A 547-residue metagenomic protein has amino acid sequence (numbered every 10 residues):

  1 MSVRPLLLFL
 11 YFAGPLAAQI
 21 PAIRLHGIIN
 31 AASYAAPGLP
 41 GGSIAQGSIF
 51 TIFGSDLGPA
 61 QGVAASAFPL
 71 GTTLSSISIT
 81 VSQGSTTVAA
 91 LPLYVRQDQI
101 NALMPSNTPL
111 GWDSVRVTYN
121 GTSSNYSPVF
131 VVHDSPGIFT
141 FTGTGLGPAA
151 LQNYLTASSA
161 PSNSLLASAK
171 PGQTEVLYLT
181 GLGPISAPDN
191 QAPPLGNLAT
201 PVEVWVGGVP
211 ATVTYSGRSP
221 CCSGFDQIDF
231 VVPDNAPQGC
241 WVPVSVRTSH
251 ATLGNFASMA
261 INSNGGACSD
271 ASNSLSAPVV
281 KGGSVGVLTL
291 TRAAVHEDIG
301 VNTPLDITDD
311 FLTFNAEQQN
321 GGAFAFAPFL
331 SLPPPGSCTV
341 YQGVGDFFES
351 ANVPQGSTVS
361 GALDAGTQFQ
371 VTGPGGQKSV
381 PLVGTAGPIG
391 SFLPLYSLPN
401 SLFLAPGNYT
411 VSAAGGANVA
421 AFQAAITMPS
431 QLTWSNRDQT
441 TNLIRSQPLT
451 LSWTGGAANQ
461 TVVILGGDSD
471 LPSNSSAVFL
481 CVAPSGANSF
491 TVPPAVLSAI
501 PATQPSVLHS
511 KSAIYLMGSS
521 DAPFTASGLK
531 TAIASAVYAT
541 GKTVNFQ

Functional and structural regions predicted by a protein language model:
P5-P15: Bacterial N-terminal signal peptides
Q19-G361, S446-S452, A457-L465, D470-P472 (+5 more regions): A sequence-level detector for low-complexity, Ser/Thr- and acidic-rich stretches
L93-N101, P220-F230, G375-N400, G486-V496: Aromatic sugar-binding surface patches on proteins that engage polysaccharides or sugar-phosphate polymers
S106-L110, D234-Q238, N400-A405, V496-Q504: Surface-exposed, short loops/turns at beta-strand junctions within beta-sandwich domains
G111, C240, A365-G366, A405-Y409 (+2 more regions): A glycine-anchored, Pro-Gly-centered beta-turn/N-cap motif
D364-G376, V383-G387, A534-Q547: Long, disordered, Ser/Thr/Pro-rich
Q377-T450, G455-A457, D468: Surface-exposed loop/turn and intrinsically disordered segments
D468, S475-P505: Active-site/pore-lining binding-face segments in mid-to-C-terminal subdomains
